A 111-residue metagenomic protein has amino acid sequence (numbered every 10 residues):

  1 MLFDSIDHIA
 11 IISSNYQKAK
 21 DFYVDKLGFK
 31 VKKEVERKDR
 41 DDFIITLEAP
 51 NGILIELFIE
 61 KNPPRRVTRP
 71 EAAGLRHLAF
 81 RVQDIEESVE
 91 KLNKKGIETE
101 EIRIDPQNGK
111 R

Functional and structural regions predicted by a protein language model:
M1-L2, V35, T46-E48, V89-R111: Vicinal oxygen chelate
M1-Q17, L75-F80: N-terminal beta-strand motif that seeds the catalytic metal site of vicinal oxygen chelate
S13-N15, R37-R40, P106: Conserved beta-strand-loop-alpha-helix junction that forms the acyl-donor binding cleft
K18, I85-V89: Short, conserved charged micro-motifs
A19-V24, L92: Conserved active-site tyrosine of GNAT-family acetyltransferases
K30-R69: Conserved short beta-strand elements that form part of the metal-binding/catalytic scaffold of enzyme active sites
